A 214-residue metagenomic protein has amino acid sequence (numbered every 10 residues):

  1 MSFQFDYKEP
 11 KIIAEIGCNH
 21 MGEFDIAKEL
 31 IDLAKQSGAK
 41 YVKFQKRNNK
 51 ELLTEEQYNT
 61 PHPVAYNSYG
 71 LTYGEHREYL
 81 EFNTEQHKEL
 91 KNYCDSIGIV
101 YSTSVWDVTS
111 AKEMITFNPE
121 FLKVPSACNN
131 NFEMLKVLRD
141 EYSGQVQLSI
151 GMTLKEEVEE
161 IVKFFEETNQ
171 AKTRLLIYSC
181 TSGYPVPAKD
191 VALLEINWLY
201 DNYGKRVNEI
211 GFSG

Functional and structural regions predicted by a protein language model:
M1-G214: Catalytic cores and adjacent flexible loops of soluble metabolic enzymes that perform enolate/carbanion chemistry on
